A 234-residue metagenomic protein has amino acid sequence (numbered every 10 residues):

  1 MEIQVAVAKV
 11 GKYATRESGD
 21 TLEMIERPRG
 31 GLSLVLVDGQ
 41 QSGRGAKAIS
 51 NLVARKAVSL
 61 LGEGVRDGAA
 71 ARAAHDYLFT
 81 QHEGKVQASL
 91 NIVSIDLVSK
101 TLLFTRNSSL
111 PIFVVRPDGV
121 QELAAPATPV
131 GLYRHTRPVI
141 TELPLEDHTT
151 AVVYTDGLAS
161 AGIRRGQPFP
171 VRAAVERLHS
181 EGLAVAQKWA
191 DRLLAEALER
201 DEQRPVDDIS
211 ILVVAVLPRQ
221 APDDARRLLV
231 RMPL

Functional and structural regions predicted by a protein language model:
M1-K9, A14-S18, E26-R29, A57 (+4 more regions): Intrinsically disordered, low-complexity terminal regulatory regions
E2-G19, H75-T80, L110-E142, E146 (+3 more regions): PP2C/PPM family metal-dependent serine/threonine protein phosphatase catalytic domain, recognizing the conserved
V10-G11, G31, G39, T101-L102 (+3 more regions): Sensory/regulatory domains in signal-transduction proteins
T15-L32, Q87-L90, A125-P168: Acidic loop->beta-strand submotif enriched in PP2C/PPM serine/threonine phosphatases
L34-V37, L103-N107, D224-R227: Beta-strand scaffold of nucleotide-dependent catalytic cores
D38-G39, S109, Y154-L158, D208: DG-centered beta-turn motif at the end of beta-strands
S42-E63, T150-D201, R219-Q220, A225-L229 (+1 more regions): Active-site-proximal, acidic helix/loop segment immediately C-terminal to a metal-coordinating Asp/Glu
K47-D118, A124, T136-P138, W189-D207 (+1 more regions): Catalytic core of PPM/PP2C metal-dependent serine/threonine phosphatase domains
